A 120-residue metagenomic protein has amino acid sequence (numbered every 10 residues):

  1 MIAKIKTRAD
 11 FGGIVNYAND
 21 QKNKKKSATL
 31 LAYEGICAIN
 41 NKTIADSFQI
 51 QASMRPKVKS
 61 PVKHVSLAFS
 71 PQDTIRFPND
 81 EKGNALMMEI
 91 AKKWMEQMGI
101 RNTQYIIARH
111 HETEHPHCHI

Functional and structural regions predicted by a protein language model:
M1-I120: N-terminal nicking endonuclease/strand-transfer module with a His-rich metal-binding environment and a catalytic Tyr
